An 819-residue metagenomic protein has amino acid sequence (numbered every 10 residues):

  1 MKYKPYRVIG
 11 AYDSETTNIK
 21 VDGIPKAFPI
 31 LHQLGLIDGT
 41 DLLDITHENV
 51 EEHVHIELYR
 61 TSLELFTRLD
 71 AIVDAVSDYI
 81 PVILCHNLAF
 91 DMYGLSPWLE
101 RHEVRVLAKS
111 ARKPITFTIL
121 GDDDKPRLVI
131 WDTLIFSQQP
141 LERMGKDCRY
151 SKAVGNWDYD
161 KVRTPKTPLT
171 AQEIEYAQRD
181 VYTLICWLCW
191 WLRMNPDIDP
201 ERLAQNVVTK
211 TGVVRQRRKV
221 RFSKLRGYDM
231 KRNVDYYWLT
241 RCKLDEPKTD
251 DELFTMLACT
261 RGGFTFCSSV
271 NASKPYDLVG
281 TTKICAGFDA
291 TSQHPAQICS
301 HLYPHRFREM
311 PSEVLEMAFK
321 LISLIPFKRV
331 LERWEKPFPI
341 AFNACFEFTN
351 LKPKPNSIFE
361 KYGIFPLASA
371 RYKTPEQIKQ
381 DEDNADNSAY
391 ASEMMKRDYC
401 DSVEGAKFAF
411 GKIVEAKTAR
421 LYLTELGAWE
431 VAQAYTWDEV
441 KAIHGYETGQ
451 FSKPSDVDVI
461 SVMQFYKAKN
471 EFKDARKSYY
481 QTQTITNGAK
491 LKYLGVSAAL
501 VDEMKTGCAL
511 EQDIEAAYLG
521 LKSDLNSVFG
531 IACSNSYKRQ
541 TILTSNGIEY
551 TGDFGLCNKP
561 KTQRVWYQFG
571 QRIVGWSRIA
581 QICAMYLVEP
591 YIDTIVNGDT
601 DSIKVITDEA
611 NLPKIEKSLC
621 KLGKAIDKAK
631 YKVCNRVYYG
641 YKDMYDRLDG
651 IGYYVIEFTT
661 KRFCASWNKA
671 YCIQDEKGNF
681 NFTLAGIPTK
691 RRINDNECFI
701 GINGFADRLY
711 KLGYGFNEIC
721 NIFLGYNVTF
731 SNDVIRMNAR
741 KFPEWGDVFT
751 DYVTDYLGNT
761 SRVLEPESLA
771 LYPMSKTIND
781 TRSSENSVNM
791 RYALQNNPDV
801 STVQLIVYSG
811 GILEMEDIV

Functional and structural regions predicted by a protein language model:
K2-P5, A11, K20, I24-H86 (+1 more regions): Conserved acidic
